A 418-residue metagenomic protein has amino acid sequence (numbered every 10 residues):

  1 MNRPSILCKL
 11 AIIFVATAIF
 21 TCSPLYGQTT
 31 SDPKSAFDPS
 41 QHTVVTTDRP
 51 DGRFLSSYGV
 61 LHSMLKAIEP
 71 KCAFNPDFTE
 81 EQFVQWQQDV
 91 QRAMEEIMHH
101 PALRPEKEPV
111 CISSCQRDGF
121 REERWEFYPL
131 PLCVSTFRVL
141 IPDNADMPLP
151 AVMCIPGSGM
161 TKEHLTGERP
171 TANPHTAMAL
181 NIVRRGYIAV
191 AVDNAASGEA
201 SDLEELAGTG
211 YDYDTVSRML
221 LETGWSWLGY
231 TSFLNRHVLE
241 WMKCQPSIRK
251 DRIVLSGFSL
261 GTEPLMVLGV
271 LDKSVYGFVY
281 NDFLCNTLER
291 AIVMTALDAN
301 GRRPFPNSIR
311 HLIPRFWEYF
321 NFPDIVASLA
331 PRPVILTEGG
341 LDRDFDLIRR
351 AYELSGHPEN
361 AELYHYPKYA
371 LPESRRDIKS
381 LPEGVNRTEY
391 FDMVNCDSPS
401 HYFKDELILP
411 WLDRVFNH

Functional and structural regions predicted by a protein language model:
V15, L25-F120, Y390-N395, D413-H418: N-terminal targeting or regulatory segments adjacent to alpha/beta-hydrolase or S9 domains
S114-P170: Glycine-rich active-site/cofactor-binding loop and its immediate structural neighborhood
M147, M153-R236, K243-C244, A291-V293: Cap/lid segment of the alpha/beta-hydrolase catalytic domain
L221-E222, Y276-V326, P331, E353-N360: Mobile cap/lid helix-loop segments that gate and shape the active-site cleft of serine hydrolases
I248-S259: Alpha/beta-hydrolase fold nucleophile elbow
L329, L336-T337: Short beta-strand/loop motif that positions the catalytic acidic residue of the alpha/beta-hydrolase fold
E338-A361: Active-site-adjacent alpha-helix of alpha/beta-hydrolase-fold enzymes
L354-H418: C-terminal catalytic histidine-bearing segment of alpha/beta-hydrolase fold enzymes
